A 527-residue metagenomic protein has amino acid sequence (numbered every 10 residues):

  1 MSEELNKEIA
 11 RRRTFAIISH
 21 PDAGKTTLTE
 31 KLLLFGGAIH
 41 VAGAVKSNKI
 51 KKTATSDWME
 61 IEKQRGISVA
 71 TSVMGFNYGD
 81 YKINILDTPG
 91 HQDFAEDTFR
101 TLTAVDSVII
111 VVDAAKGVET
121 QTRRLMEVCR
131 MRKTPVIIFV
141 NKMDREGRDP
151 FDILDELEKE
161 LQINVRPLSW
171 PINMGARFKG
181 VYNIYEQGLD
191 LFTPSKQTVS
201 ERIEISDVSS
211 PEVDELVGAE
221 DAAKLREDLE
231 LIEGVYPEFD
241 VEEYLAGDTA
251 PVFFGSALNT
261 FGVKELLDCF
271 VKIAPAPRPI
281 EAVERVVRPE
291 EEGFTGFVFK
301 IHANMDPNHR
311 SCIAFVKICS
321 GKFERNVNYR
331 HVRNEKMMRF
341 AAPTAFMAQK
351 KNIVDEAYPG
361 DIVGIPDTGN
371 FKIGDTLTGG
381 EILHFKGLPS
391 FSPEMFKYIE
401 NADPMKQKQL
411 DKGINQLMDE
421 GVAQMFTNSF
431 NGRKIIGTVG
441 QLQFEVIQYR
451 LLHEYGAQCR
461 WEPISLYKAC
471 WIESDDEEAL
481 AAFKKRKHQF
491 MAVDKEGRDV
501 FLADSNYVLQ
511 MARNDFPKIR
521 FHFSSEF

Functional and structural regions predicted by a protein language model:
M1-F527: Structural and coupling elements of P-loop NTPases
